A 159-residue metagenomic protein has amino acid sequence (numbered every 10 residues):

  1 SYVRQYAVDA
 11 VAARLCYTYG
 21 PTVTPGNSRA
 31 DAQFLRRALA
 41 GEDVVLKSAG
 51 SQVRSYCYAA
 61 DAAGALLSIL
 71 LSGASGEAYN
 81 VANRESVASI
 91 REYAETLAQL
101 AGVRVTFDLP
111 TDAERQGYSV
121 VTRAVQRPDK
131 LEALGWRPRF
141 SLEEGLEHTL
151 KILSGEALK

Functional and structural regions predicted by a protein language model:
S1-T22: Conserved beta-loop-beta element that borders a ligand/cofactor-binding pocket
T18-Q33, E42, K47, A59-A60 (+2 more regions): Glycine/proline-rich active-site loop of Rossmann-fold NAD(P)-dependent oxidoreductases
F34-L46, Q99-D112, D129: A short C-terminal helix-loop "cap" of Rossmann-like NAD(P)-dependent dehydrogenase/epimerase domains
L35, A59-L67, E143-E147: Short, amphipathic alpha-helical "lid/cap" segments that border enzyme active or binding sites
A59, A78, S89-E92, E114-R137 (+2 more regions): Conserved C-terminal active-site "lid" loop/helix of NAD(P)H-dependent oxidoreductases that clamps the redox cofactor
S72-Q116: Mid/C-terminal beta-alpha module of Rossmann-like enzyme folds, strongest in SDR-family dehydrogenases/epimerases
L142-K159: Amphipathic terminal alpha-helices
